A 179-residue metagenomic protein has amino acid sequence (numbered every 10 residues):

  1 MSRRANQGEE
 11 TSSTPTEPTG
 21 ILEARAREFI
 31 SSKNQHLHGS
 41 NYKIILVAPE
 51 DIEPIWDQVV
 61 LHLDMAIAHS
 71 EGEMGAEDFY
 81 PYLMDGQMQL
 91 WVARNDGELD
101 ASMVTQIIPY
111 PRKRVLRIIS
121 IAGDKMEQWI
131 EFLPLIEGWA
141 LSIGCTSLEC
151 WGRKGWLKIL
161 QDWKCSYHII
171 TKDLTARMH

Functional and structural regions predicted by a protein language model:
S2-I21, R25-E28, C150-H179: Active-site/acyl-donor-binding loops of N-acyltransferases
T14-M74: Short amphipathic alpha-helix that is part of the acyltransferase structural core
N41, V115, Y167: A residue-level signal for beta-strand positions that form part of recognition/binding surfaces within mature
H69-M88: Active-site rim helix/loop that mediates acceptor-substrate recognition in acyltransferases
D78-Y80, Q106, G155: Short, solvent-exposed loop/turn elements at beta->coil junctions and helix N-caps that rim active or binding pockets
M84-M126: Conserved donor-binding loop and adjoining core beta-sheet/short helix segment in diverse acyl/aminoacyl transferases
P111-D162: Acyl-donor binding region in acyl/amide transferases
